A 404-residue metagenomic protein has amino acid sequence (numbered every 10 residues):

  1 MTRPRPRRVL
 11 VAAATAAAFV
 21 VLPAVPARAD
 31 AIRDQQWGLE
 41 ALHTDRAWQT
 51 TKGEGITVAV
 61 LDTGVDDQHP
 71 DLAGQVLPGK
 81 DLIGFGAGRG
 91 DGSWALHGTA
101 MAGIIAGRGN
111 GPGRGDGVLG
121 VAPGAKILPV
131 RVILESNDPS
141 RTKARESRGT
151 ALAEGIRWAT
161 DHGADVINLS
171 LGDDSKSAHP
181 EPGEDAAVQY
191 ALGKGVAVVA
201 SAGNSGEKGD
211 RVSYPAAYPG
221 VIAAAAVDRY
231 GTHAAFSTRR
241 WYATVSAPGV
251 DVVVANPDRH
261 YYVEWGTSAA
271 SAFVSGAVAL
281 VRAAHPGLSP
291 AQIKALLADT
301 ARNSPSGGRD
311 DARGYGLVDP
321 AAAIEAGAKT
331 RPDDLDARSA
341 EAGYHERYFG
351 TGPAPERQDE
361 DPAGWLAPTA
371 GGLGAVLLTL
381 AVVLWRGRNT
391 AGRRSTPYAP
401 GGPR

Functional and structural regions predicted by a protein language model:
T2-I56, P70-D71: Protease zymogen maturation seam
V20-Q36, E356-G364, L384-G392: C-terminal region of N-terminal signal peptides and the immediate post-cleavage residues of exported proteins
W48-V58, V65-P78, R89-R145, R239-Y242 (+1 more regions): Subtilisin-like serine protease catalytic core
E54-T57, P123-L128, D161-I167, G193-V198 (+1 more regions): Loop/turn elements at helix/coil->beta-strand transitions in domains of secreted/extracellular proteins
I104, V132, G249-L317: Hydrolase catalytic cores
E135-Y214, Y261-E264: Substrate-binding/access-modulating region of protease and related hydrolase catalytic domains
S140, S201-G220, A225-Y242, V254-G266 (+1 more regions): Active-site-adjacent substrate-recognition loops and nearby beta-strands within hydrolase catalytic domains
A235, G287-V383, P397-P403: C-terminal subdomain of the subtilisin-like protease fold in secreted/lumenal serine endopeptidases
